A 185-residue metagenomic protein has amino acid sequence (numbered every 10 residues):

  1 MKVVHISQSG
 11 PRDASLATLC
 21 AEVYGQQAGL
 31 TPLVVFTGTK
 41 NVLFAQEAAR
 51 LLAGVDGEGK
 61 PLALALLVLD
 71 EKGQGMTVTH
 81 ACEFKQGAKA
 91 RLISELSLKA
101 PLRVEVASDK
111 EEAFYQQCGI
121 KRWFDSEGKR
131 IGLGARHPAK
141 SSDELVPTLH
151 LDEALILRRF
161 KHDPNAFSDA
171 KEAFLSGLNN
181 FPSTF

Functional and structural regions predicted by a protein language model:
M1-A17: A short beta-loop-alpha structural element at the N-terminal edge of CoA-dependent acyl/N-acetyltransferase catalytic
A14, G73-Q74: Short, surface-exposed linear segments at secondary-structure transitions and domain or protein termini
A17-Y24: N-terminal pre-domain segments used for targeting or regulation
Q26-G57: Active-site rim helix/loop that mediates acceptor-substrate recognition in acyltransferases
L51-A53, E58-L69, G75-V78: Conserved beta-strand in the GNAT
K60-P61, L98-L102, C118-D125: Structural alpha-beta junctions
V78-P101, E105-V106, K110-A113, Q117: Conserved acetyl-CoA-binding loop-helix of GNAT-fold acetyltransferases
A107-F185: Terminal substrate-recognition subdomain of acyl/acetyltransferases
